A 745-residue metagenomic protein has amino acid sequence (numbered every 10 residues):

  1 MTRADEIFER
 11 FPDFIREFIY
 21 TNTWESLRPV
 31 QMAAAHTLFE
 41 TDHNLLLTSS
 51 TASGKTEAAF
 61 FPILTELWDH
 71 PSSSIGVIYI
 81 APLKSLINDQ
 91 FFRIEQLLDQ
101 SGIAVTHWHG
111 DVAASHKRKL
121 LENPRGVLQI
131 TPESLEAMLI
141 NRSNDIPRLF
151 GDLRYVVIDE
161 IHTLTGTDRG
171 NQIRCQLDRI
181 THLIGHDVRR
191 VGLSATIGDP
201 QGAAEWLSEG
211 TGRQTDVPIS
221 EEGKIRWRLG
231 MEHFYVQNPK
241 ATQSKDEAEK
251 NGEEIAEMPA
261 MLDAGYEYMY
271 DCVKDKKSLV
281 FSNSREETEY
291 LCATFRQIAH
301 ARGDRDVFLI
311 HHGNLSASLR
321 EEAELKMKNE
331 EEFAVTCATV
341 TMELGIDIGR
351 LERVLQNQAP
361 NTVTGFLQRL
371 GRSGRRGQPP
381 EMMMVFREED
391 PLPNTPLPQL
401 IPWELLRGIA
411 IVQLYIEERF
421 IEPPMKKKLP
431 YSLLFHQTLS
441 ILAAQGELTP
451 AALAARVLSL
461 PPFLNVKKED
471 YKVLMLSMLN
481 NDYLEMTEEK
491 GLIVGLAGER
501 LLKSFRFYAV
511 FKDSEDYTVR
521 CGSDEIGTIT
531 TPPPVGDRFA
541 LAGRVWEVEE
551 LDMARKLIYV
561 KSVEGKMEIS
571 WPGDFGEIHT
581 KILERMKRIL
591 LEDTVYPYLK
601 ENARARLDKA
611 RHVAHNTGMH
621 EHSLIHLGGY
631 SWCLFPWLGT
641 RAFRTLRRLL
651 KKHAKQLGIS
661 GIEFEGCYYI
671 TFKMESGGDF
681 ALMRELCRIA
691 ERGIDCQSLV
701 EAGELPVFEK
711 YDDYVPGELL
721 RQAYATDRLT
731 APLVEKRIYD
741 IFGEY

Functional and structural regions predicted by a protein language model:
T2-F8, P12-F18, P29, A33-S53 (+3 more regions): Helicase motor core with emphasis on the C-terminal RecA-like subdomain
E17, P379-E381, L502, S514 (+2 more regions): Terminal, basic amphipathic appendages of nucleotide-handling enzymes
H109, V217-E222, D306-F308, G313 (+2 more regions): A generic structural motif
L262-Y266, C272, M327-V335, T339 (+3 more regions): Phosphate-interacting basic helix/loop segments used at nucleotide- and nucleic-acid interfaces
R419-V545, E550-L551, L627-R644, A654-E665: C-terminal accessory/connector segments of nucleic-acid motor ATPases
K556-K561, E663-A681: A generic structural motif
R641-R647, G677-R684: Short, conserved charged micro-motifs
